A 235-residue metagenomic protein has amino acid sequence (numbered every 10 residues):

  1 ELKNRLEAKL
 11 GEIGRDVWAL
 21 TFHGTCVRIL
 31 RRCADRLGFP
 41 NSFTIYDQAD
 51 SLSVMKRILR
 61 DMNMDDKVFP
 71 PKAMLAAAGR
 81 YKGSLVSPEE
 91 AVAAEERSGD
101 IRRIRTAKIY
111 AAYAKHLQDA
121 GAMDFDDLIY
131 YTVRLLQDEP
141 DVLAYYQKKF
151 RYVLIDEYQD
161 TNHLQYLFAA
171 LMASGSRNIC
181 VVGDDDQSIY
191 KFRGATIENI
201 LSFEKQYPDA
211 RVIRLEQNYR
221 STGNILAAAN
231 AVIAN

Functional and structural regions predicted by a protein language model:
E1, W18, D47-D50, S98-S202 (+1 more regions): Conserved helicase NTPase motor core
E1-N41, I45-Y46, A120, A144 (+2 more regions): P-loop NTPase Walker
K9, R32, R36, D61-D65 (+4 more regions): Phosphate/oxyanion-binding loops and surfaces in catalytic or ligand/nucleic-acid-binding neighborhoods
T25, K82, A210-R211: N-terminal helical cap/lid subdomain that shapes the substrate entry/recognition surface in HAD-like hydrolases
Q48-L117: Coupling/switch/interface segments within P-loop NTPase motor domains and analogous charged loops in nucleic-acid
P208-R211, E216-N235: Helicase P-loop NTPase motor core
